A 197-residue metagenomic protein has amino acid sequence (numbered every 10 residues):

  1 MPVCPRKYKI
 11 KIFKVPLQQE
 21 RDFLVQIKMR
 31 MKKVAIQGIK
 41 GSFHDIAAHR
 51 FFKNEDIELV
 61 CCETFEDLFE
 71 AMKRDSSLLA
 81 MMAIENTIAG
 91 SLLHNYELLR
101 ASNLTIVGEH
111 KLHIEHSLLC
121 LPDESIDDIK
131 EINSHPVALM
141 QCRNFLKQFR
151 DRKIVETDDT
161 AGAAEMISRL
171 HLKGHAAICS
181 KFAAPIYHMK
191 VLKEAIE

Functional and structural regions predicted by a protein language model:
Y8, Q19-R21: Cationic, low-complexity basic patches in intrinsically disordered or flexible, solvent-exposed regions
F13, F23-E197: Domain-level signature for soluble enzymes in the chorismate/prephenate branch of the shikimate pathway
